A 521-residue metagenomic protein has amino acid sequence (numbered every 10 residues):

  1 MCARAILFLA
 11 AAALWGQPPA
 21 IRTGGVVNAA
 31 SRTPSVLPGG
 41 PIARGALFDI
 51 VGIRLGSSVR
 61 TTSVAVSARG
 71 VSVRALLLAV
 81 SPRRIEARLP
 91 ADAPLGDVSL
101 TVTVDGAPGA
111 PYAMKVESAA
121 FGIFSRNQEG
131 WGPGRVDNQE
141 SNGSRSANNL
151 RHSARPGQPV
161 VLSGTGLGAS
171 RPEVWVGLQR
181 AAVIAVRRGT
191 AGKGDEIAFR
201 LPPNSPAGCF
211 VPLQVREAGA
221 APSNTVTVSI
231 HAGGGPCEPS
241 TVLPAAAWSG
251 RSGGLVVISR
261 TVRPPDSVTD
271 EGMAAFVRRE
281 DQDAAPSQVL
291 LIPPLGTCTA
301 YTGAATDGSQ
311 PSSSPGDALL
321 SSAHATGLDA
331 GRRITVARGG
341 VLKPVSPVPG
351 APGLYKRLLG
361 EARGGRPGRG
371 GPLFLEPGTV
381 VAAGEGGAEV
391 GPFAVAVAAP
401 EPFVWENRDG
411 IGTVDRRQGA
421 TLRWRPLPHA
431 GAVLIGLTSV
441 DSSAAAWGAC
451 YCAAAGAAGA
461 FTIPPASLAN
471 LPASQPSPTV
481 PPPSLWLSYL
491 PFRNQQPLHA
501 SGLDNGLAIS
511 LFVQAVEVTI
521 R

Functional and structural regions predicted by a protein language model:
M1-I6: Bacterial N-terminal signal peptides that target proteins for export
L7-G16: Hydrophobic h-region of N-terminal signal peptides that target proteins for export in Gram-negative bacteria
Q17-H324, R417-R423, P428-L434, G448-Y451 (+4 more regions): A sequence-level detector for low-complexity, Ser/Thr- and acidic-rich stretches
S72-V80, R180-T190, G331, G339-A362 (+1 more regions): Solvent-exposed serine/threonine-rich low-complexity stretches and specific carbohydrate-binding patches
R84-A91, E196-P202, K356-G370, G459-A469: Exposed aromatic-hydrophobic patches
P344-T421, P426: Surface-exposed loop/turn and intrinsically disordered segments
P377-G378, G384, P476-L498: Internal, hydrophobic beta-strand segments that form the core of beta-sheet-rich folds
V404-P464: Short helix-loop boundary/capping segments
